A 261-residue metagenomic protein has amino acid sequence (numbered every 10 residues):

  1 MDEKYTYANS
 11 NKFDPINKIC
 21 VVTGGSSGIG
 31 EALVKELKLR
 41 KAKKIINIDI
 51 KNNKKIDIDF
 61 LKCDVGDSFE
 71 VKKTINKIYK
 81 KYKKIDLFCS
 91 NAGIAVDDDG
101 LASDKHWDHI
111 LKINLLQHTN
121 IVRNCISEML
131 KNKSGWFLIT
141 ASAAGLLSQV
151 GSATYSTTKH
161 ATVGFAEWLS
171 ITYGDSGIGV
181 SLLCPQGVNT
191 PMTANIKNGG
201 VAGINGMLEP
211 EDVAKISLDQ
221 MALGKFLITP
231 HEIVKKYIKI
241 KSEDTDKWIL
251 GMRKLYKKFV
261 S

Functional and structural regions predicted by a protein language model:
S26-S27: Conserved glycine-rich cofactor-binding loop
I56-F69: Rossmann-fold cofactor-recognition segment
I94-D108, G151-T154: Conserved mid-core segment of classical short-chain dehydrogenase/reductases
V122, T158: Active-site helix of classical SDR
S142: Residue(s) in the substrate-gating loop at a strand-loop-helix junction that position the organic substrate next
L147, W168-I178: Active-site-adjacent segment of SDR/Rossmann-fold oxidoreductases
L182, G200-Y237: C-terminal helical subdomain
